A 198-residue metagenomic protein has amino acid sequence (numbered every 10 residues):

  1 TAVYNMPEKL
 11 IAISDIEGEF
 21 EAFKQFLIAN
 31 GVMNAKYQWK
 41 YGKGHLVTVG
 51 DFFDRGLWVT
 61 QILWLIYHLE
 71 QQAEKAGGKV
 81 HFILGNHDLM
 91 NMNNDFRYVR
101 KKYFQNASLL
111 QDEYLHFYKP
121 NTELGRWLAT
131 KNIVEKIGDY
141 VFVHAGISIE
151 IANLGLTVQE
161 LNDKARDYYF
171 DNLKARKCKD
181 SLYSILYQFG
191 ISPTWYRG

Functional and structural regions predicted by a protein language model:
T1-G198: Feature recognizes metal-dependent phosphohydrolase scaffolds
